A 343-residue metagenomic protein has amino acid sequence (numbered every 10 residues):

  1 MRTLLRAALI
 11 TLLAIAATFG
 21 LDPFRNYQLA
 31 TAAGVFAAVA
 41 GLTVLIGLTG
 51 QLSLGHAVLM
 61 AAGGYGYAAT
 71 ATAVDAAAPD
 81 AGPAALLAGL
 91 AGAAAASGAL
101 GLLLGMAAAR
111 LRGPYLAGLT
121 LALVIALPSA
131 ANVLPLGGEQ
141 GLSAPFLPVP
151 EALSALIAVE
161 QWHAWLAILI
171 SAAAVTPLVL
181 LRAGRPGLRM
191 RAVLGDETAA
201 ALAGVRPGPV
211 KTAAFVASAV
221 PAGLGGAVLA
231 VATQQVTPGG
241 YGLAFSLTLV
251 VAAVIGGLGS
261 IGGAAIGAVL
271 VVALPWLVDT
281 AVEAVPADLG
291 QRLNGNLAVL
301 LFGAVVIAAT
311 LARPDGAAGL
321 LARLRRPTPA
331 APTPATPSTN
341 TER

Functional and structural regions predicted by a protein language model:
M1-R343: Transmembrane alpha-helices and adjacent helix-loop boundaries
